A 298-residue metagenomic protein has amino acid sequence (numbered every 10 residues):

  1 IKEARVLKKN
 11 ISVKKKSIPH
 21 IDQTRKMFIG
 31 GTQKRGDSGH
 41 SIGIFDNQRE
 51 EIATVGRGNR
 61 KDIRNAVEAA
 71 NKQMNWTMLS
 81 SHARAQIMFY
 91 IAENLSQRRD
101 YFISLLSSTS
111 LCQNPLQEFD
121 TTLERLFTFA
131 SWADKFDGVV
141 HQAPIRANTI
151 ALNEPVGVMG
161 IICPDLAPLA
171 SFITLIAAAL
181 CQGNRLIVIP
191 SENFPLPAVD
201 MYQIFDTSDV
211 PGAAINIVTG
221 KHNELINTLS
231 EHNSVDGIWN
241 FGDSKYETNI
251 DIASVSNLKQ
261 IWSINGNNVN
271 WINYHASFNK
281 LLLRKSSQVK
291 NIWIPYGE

Functional and structural regions predicted by a protein language model:
I1-S104, W293: Short, structured beta/alpha segment
I1-T32, Q97-D100, E124-D134, N233 (+1 more regions): Non-catalytic terminal extensions of PLP-dependent enzymes
H40, F45-N47, S131, K135-S208: Conserved small-residue-rich beta-alpha loop and adjacent elements that most often cradle the phosphate/pyrophosphate
R49, R84, G183, I215 (+1 more regions): Residue-level signal for inorganic ion chemistry
G58, T109, Q117-T121, E192-L196 (+2 more regions): Short beta->alpha linker loops
K61-K72, A85-D100, S110-G138, A143-R146 (+1 more regions): Long amphipathic alpha-helix in the N-terminal Rossmann-like dinucleotide-binding domain of NAD(P)-dependent
S104-E118, N216, N265-N268: Flexible, acidic loop-helix segments that line cofactor/substrate-binding pockets
T149, N153, V158-I162, S208-E298: Conserved NAD(P)+-binding/catalytic subdomain of aldehyde/semialdehyde dehydrogenases
